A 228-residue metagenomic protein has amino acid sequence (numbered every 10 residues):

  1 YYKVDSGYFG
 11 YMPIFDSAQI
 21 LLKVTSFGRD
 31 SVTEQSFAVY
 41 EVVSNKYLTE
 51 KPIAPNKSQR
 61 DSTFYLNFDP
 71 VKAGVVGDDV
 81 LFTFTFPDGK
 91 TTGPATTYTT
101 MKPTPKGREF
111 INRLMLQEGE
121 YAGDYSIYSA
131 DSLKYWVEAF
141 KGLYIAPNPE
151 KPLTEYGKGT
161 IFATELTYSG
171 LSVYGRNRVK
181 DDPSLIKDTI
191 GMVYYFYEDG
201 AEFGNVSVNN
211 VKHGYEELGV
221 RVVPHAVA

Functional and structural regions predicted by a protein language model:
Y1-A228: Secreted, disulfide-rich extracellular signaling modules
